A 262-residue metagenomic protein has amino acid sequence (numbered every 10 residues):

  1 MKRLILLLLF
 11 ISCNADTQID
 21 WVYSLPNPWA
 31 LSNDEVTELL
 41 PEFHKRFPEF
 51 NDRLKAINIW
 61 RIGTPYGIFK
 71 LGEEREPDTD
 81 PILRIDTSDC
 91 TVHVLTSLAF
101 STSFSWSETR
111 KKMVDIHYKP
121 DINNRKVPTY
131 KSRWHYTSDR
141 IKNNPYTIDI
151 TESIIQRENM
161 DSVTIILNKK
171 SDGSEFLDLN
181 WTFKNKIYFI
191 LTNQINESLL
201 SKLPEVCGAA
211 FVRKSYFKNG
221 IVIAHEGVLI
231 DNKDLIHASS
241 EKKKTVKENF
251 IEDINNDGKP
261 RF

Functional and structural regions predicted by a protein language model:
R3-S12: Sec-dependent N-terminal signal peptides
L9, F43, L229-I230: Alpha-helix C-terminal capping segments
A15-T17: Boundary at the C-terminal end of the N-terminal hydrophobic targeting segment
I19-V92: Cationic-aromatic interfacial patches
T64-F189, K202-P204, A210-R213, I223 (+1 more regions): Acidic/His-rich structured neighborhood in mature extracellular/periplasmic domains
I195: Contiguous, non-catalytic segments that form substrate-binding/exosite surfaces or channel walls
S198-L203, K218: Short, surface-exposed secondary-structure edge patches
F211-F262: C-terminal soluble interaction/assembly domains
